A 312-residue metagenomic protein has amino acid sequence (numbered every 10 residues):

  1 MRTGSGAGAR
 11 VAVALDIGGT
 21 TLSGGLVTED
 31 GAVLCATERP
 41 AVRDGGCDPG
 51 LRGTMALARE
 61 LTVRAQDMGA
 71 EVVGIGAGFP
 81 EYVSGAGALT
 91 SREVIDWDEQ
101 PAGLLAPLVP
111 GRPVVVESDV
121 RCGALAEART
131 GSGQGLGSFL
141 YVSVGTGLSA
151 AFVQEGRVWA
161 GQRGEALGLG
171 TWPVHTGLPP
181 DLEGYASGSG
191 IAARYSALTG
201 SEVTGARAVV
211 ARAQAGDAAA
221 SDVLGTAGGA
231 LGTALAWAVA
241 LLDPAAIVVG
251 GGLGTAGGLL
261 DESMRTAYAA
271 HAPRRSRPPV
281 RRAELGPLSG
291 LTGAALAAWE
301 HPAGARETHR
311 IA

Functional and structural regions predicted by a protein language model:
R2, A9, V27, C35-E38 (+4 more regions): Glycine/GP-enriched mid-protein hinge/lid loop-to-helix segment characteristic of carbohydrate kinases
R2-T3, G8-F79: Conserved phosphate-binding loops in N-terminal lobes of ATP-dependent enzymes of the actin/Hsp70/sugar-kinase
T20-T21, C122, T146-L148: Conserved A3 ("GATE") glycine/threonine-rich loop of ANL adenylate-forming enzymes
V27, D119-A128, T255, L259 (+1 more regions): Glycine-rich phosphate-binding/hydrolytic loop that grips phosphoryl groups
T37, R43, C47-D67, G190-V248 (+3 more regions): Adenine-nucleotide phosphate-binding core of ATP-dependent small-molecule kinases
V42-M55, R59, A70-I75, E81-L140 (+1 more regions): Glycine-rich phosphate-binding loop and adjoining helix at the ATP-binding site of ATP-dependent phosphoryl-transfer
F79, V144-T146, A246, G250-G252: Short secondary-structure boundary segments
